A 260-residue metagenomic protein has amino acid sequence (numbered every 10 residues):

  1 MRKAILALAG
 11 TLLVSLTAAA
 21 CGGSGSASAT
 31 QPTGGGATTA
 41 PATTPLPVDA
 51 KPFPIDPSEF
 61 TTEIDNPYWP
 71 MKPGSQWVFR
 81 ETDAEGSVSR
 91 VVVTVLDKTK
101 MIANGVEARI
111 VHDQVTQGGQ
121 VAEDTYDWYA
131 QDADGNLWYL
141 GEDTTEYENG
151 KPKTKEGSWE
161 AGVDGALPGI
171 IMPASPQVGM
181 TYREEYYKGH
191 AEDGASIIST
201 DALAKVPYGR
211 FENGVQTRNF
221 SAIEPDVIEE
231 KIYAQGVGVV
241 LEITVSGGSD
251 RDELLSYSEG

Functional and structural regions predicted by a protein language model:
M1-A9: Bacterial N-terminal signal peptides that target proteins for export
L16-A20: C-terminal motif of bacterial Sec signal peptides marking the signal peptidase cleavage site
G22-A27, P32-G260: Conserved functional acidic sites
